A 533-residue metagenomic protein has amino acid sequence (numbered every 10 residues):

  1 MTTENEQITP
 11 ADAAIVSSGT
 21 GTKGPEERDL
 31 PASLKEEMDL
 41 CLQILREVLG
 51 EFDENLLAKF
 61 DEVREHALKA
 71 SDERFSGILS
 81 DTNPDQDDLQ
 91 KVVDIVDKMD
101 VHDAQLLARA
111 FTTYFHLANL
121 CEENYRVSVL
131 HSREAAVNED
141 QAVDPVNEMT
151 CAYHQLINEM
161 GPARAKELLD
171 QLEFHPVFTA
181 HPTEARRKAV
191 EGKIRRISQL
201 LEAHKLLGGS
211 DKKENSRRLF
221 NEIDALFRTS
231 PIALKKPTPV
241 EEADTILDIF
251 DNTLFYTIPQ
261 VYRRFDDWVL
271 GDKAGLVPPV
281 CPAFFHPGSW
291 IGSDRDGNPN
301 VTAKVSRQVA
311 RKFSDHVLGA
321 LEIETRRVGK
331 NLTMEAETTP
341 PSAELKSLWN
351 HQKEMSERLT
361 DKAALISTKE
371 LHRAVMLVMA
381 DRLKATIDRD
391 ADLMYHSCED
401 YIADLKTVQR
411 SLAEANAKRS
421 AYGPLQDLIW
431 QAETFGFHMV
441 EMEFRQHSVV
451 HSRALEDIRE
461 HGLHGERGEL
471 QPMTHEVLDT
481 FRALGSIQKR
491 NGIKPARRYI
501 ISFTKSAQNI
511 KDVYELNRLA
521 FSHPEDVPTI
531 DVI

Functional and structural regions predicted by a protein language model:
T2-E466, M473, R497-R498: Often metal-dependent polyanion-binding catalytic scaffolds in large enzymes
S18-G21, L40, D94-V101, G465-V513 (+1 more regions): C-terminal amphipathic alpha-helical interaction region
V48, P424-D427, Q431-T434, S486-N491 (+2 more regions): Carbohydrate-active enzymes and regulators
E51, W268-P279, K489-P495, L516-I530: Secondary-structure transition/capping motifs at alpha-helix termini and the adjoining loop/turn into the next element
V440, Q446, E456, Y514-F521 (+1 more regions): Carboxylate/His-rich catalytic cores and anion/metal-binding grooves
